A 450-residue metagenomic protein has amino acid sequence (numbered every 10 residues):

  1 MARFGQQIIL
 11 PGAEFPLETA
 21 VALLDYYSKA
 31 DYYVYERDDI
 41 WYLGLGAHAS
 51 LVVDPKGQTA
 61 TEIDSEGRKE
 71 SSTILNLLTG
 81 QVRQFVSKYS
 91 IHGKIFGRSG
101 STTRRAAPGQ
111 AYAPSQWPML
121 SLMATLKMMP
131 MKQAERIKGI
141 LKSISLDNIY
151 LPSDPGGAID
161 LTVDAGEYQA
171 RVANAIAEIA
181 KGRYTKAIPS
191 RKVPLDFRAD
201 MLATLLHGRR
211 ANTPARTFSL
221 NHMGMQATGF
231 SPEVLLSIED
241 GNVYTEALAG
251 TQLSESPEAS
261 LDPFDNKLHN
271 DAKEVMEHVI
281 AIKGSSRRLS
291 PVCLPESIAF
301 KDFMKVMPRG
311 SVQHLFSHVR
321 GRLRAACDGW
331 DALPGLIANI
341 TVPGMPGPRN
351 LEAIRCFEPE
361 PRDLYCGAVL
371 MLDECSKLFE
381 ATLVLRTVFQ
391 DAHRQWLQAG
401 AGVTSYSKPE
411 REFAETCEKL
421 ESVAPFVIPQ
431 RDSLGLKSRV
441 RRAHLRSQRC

Functional and structural regions predicted by a protein language model:
M1-F15, W41-E70, A134-G166, A170-A173 (+5 more regions): Contiguous alpha-helical scaffold segments within structured protein domains that host functional hotspots
V21-A22, S28-G57, K94-M131, D196-T251 (+2 more regions): Conserved, well-ordered active-site substructure
K56-F96, T103: Donor-binding/catalytic cores of nucleotide-activated saccharide and glycerol-phosphate transferases/polymerases
L75-Q84, P108-A111, L261-K267: Short acidic (Asp/Glu) patches
T185: Short acidic/polar active-site loop segments enriched in Thr and Asp
I188-P189: Divalent metal-dependent hydrolysis catalytic cores, especially in the metallo-beta-lactamase
